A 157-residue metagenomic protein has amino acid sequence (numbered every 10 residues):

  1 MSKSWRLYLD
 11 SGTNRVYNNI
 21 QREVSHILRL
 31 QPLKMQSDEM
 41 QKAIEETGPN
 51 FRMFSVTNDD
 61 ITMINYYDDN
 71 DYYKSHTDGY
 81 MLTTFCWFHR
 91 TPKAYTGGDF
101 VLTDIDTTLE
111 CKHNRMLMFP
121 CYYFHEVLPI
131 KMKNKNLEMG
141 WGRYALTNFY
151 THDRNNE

Functional and structural regions predicted by a protein language model:
M1-F51: Non-heme Fe(II)/2-oxoglutarate
P49-M53, D71-K74: Short helix-to-loop capping/linker segments positioned immediately adjacent to catalytic or ligand/cofactor-binding
F51-Y66: A short glycine-rich, His/Asp/Glu-containing loop-to-beta-strand
V56, H76-T77, D106: Short, well-structured alpha-helical patches and their helix-loop capping segments that border functional surfaces
M63-D78: Conserved short histidine dyad/triad with adjacent acidic residue
Y80, R90-E157: Catalytic core of Fe(II)/2-oxoglutarate
T84-F85: Eukaryotic charged/polar low-complexity linker/IDR segments
